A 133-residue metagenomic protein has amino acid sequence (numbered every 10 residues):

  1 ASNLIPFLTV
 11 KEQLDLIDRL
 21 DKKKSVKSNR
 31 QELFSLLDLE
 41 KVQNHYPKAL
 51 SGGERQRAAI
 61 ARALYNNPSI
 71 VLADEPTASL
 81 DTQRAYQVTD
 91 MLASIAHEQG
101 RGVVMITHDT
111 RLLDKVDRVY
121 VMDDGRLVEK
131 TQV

Functional and structural regions predicted by a protein language model:
L8-D15: Short coil-to-helix segment of the ABC ATPase nucleotide-binding domain corresponding to the Q-loop/switch region
S25-V42: Conserved ABC ATPase "signature" region
Y46-L50, E54: Conserved ABC ATPase signature
A58-A63: ABC ATPase nucleotide-binding domain "signature" region
Y65-S69: A short, proline-enriched helix->beta-strand linker immediately N-terminal to the Walker B motif in ABC-type P-loop
V71-D74: Catalytic Walker B motif of ABC-type/P-loop ATPase nucleotide-binding domains
T82-R84: Helix N-cap at the start of a conserved alpha-helix in ABC-type nucleotide-binding domains
R101-I106: Conserved H-loop
